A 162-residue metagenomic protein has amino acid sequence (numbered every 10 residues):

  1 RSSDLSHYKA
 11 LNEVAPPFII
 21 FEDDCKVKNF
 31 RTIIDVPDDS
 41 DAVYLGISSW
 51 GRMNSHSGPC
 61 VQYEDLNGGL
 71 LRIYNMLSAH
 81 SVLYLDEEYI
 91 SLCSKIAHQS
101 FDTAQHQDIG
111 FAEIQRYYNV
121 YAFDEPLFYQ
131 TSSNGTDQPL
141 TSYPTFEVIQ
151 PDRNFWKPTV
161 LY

Functional and structural regions predicted by a protein language model:
R1-F21, C25-Y162: An acidic/histidine-cluster motif and surrounding catalytic segment that typifies divalent-metal-assisted enzyme active
